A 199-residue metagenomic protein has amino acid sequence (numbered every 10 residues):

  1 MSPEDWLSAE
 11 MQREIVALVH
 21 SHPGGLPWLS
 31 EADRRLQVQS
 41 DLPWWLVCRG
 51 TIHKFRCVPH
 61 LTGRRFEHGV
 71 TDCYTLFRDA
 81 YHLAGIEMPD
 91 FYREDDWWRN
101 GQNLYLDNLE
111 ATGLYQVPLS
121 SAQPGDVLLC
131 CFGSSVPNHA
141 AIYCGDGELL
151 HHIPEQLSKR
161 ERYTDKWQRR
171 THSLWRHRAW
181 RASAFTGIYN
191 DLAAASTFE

Functional and structural regions predicted by a protein language model:
M1-A32: Short HxH-centered metal-ligating active-site micro-motif
E14-A17, P23-L26, H151, L157-S158 (+1 more regions): Extended, compositionally biased flexible segments
V38-P59: Divalent-metal-activated hydrolytic enzyme cores
V58-R65, I188, L192: Intrinsically disordered, low-complexity, Pro/Ser/Thr/Asn/Gly/Ala-rich spacer/linker segments adjacent to signal
E67-A84: Active-site nucleophilic cysteine motif
D79-G85, R93-W98: Histidine/lysine/aspartate-rich catalytic loop segments that bind and position anionic ligands
E94-S158, T164: ...with weaker cross-activation on analogous glycine-rich loops/strands in unrelated enzymes
E161-E199: Glycine- and charge-enriched low-complexity intrinsically disordered segments
